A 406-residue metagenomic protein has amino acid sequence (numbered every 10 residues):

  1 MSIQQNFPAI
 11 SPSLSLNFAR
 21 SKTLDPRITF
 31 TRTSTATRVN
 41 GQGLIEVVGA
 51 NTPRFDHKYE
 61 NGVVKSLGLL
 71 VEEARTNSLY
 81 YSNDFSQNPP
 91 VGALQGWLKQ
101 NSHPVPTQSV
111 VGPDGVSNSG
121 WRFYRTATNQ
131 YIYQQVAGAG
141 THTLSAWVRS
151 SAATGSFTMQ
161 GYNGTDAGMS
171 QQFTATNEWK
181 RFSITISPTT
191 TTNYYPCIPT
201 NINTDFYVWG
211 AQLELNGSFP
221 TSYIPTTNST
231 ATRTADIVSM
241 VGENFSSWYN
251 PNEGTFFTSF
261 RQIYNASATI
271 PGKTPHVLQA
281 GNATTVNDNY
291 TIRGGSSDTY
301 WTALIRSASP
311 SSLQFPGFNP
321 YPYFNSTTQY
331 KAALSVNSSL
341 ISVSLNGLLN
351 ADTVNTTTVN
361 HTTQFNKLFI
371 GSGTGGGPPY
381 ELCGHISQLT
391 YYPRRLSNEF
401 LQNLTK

Functional and structural regions predicted by a protein language model:
M1-S2, E214-W248, I270, H385-K406: Extended recognition patches within non-cytosolic domains
R75-S82, N88-Q100, N129-Y131, A137-G140 (+4 more regions): Extracellular glycan-recognition modules
F85, T204-F219, G254-Y264, G371 (+1 more regions): Extracellular, beta-strand-rich glycan-interacting domains
N129-G138, G164-F173, L304-K331: Short, aromatic/His-centered strand-loop micro-motif at the edge of beta-sheets
R149-A152, S187-P188, T328-S342: Localized edge beta-strand/strand-to-loop motifs within extracellular or lumenal beta-rich domains
S170-T174, I186, N346-K367: Short, solvent-exposed beta-strand-to-loop segments that form ligand-recognition rims of beta-rich domains
T191-N193, T353-H385: Flexible glycan-contacting loops in extracellular carbohydrate-active proteins
T258, K331-V354: Carbohydrate-binding surfaces in secreted/extracellular proteins
